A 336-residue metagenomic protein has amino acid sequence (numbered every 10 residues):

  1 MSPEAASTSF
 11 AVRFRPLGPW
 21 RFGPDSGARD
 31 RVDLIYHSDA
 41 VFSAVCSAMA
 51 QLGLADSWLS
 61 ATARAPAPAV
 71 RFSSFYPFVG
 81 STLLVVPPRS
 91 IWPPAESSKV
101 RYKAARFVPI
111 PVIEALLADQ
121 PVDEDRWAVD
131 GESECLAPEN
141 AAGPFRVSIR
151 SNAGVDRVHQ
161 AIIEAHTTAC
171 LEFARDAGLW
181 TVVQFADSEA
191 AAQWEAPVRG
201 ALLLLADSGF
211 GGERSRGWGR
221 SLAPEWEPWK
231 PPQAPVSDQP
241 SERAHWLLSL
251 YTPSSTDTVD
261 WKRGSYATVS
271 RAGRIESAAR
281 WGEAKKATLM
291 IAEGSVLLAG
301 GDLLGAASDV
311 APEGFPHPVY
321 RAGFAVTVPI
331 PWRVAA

Functional and structural regions predicted by a protein language model:
M1-A336: Conserved active-site/ligand-binding neighborhood in enzyme cores
